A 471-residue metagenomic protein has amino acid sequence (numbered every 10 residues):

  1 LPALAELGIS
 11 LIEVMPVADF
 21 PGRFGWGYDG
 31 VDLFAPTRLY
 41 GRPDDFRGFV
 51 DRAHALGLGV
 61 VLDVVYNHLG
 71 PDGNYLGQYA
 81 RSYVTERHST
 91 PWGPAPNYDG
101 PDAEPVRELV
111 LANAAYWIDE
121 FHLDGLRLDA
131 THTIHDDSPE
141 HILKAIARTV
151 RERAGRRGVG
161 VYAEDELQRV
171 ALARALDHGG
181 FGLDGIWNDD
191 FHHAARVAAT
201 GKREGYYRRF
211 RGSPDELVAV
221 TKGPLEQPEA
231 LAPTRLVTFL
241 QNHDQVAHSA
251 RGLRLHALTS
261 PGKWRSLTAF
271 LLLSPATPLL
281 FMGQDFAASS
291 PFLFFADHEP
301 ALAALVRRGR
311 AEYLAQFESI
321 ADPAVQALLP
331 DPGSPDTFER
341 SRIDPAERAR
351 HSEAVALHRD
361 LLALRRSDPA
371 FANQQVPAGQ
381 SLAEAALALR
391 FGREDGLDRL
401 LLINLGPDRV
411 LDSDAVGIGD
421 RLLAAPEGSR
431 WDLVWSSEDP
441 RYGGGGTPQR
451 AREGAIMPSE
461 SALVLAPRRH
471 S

Functional and structural regions predicted by a protein language model:
L1-G155, V159-G160, A171-L172: Substrate-binding/active-site clefts of carbohydrate-active enzymes
L1-G8, R251-L253, A257-R265, F270-S471: Carbohydrate-interacting/catalytic domains
P16, T37, D63-V64, G100 (+8 more regions): Active-site proximal loops enriched in glycine and acidic residues that flank catalytic Cys/His/Asp and coordinate
A18, T37, Y66, H132 (+7 more regions): Short, flexible loop/turn elements at secondary-structure junctions
G30-L33, T90-P101, N242-L255, S334-A346: Short glycine/proline-rich turn/loop motifs
E104, E108, A112, T234 (+2 more regions): Feature representing long, continuous alpha-helical segments
L143, A147-D322, R366, L401-P407 (+1 more regions): Conserved alpha/beta catalytic core and glycan-binding cleft of carbohydrate-active enzymes
